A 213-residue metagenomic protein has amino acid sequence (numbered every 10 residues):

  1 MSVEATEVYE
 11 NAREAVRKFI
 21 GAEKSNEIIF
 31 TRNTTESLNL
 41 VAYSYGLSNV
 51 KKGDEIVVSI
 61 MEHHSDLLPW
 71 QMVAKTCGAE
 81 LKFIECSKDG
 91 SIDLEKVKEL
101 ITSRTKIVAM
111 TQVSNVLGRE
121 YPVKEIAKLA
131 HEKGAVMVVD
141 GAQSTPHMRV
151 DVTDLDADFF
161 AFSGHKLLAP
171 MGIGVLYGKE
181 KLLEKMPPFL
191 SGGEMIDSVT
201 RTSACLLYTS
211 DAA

Functional and structural regions predicted by a protein language model:
M1-S210: Pyridoxal 5′-phosphate
A213: Calcium-binding loop positions in Ca2+-binding modules
